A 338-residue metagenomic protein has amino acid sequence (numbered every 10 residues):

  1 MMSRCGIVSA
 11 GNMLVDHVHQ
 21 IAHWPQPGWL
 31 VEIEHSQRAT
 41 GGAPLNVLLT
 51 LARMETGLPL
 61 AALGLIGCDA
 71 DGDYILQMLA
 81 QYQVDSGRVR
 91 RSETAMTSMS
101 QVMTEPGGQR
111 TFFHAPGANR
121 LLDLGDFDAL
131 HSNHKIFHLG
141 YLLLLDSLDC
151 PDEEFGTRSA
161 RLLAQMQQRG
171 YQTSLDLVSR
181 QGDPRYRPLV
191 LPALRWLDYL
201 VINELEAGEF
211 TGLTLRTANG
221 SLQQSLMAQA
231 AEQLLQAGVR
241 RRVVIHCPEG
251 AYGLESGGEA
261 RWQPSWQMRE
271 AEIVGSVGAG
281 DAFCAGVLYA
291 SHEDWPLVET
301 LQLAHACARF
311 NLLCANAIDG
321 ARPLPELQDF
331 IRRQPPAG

Functional and structural regions predicted by a protein language model:
M1-V15, D73-R91, A95, V102-W262 (+2 more regions): Ribokinase/PfkB-type carbohydrate-kinase core domain
M1-V84, E272-S276, A337-G338: Glycine-rich phosphate/adenosyl-contacting loop at the front of the ribokinase-like
D16-H17, I21, M54, R169 (+6 more regions): Change "in soluble alpha/beta enzymes" to "in soluble alpha/beta proteins
R38-L45, D69, E153-G156, Q224 (+4 more regions): Electropositive phosphate-/nucleotide-binding environments in soluble metabolic enzymes
A43-V47, M96-S98, C284: Short glycine/serine/threonine-rich phosphate/pyrophosphate-binding segments that cradle anionic phosphate groups
L49-G57, T104-E105, A290-E293: Alpha-helix C-terminal capping segments
L51, N203, G280: Short, conserved phosphate/pyrophosphate- and ester-handling motifs at nucleotide-, phospho-/glycolipid
A237-R242, W266-A337: Conserved post-catalytic alpha-helical subdomain immediately downstream of the catalytic base and nucleotide-binding
